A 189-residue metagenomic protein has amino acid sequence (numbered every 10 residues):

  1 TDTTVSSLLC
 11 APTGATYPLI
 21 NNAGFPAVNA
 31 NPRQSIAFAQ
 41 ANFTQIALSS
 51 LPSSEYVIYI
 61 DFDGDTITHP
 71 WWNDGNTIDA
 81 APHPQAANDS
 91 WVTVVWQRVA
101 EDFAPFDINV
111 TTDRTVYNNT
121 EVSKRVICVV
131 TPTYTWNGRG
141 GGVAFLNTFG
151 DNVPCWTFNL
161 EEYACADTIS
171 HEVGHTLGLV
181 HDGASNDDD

Functional and structural regions predicted by a protein language model:
T1-A81: Primarily auto-inhibitory N-terminal propeptides
S50-I58, D63-D188: Active-site-proximal segment of zinc-dependent metalloprotease catalytic domains
